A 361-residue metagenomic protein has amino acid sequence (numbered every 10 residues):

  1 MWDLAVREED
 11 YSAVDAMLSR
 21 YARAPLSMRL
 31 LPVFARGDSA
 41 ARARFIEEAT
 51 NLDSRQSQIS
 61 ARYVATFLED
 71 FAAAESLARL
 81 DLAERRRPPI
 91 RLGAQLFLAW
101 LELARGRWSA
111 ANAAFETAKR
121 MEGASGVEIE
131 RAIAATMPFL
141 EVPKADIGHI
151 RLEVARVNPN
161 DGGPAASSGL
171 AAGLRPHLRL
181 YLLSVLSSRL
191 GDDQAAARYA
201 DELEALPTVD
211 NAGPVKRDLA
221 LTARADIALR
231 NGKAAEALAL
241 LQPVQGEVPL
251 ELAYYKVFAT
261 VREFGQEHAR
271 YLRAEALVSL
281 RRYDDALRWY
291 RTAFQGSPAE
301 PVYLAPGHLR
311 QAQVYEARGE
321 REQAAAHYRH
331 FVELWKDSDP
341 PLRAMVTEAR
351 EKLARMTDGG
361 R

Functional and structural regions predicted by a protein language model:
L4, Q95, E102, A114 (+5 more regions): TPR/Sel1-like alpha-solenoid repeat signature
A5, V33-R36, V64-A65, E102 (+6 more regions): Residue at a conserved register position within TPR or TPR-like alpha-solenoid repeats
E9-A22, S39-D53, F71-R85, W108-E122 (+5 more regions): Alpha-helical repeat scaffolds
M28-L31, I59-S60, F97, E130-A134 (+11 more regions): "A position-specific structural signal for the A-helix of alpha-solenoid helical repeats
D53, I90, G123, A171 (+7 more regions): Structural signature of alpha-solenoid helical repeat junctions
E84-R86, E122-S125, G169-L170, V209-A212 (+5 more regions): Short coil/turn linkers that connect adjacent helices within long alpha-helical scaffolds, especially alpha-solenoid
T222-E300: Alpha-helical adaptor scaffolds
A325-R361: Terminal, low-structured helical/coil segments at or just beyond the last alpha-helical repeat
